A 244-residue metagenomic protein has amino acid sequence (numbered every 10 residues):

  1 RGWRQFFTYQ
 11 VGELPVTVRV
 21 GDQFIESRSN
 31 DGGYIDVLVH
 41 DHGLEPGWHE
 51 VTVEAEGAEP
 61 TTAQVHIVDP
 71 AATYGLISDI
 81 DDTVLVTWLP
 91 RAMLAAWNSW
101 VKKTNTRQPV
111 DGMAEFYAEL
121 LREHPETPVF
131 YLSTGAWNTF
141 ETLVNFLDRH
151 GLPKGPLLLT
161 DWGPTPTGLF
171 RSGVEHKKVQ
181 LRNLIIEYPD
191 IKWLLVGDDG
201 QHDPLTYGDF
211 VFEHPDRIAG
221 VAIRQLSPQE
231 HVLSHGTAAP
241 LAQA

Functional and structural regions predicted by a protein language model:
R1-V68: Intrinsically disordered, serine/threonine/proline
W3-F7, G12-E13, W97, E115 (+2 more regions): Bulky hydrophobic/aromatic packing residues
E13, W48, A71-T73, E126 (+3 more regions): A general structural motif
G21-Q23, P125, P189: Short glycine/proline-enriched coil/turn segments at helix->beta-strand junctions
R28-G32, T61-V174, P228: Alpha-helical substrate-recognition element adjacent to the catalytic core
G135-A244: C-terminal cap/substrate-recognition subdomain and adjoining C-terminal extension of metal-dependent phosphatase-like
